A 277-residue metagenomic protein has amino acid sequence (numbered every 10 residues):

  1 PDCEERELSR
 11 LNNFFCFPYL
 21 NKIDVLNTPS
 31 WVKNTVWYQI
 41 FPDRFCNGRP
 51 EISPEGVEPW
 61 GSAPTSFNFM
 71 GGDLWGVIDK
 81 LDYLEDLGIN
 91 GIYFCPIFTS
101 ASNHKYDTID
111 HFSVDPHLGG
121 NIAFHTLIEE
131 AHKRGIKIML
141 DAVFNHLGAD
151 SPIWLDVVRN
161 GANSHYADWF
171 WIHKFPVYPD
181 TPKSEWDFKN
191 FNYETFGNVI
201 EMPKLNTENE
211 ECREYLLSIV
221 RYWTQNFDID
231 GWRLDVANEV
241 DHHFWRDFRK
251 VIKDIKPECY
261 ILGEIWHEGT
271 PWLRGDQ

Functional and structural regions predicted by a protein language model:
P1-T35, G48-P59, P64, N68-F69: The feature marks proteins involved in alpha-glucan
K33-C46, Q277: Carboxylate/His-rich catalytic cores and anion/metal-binding grooves
V36-Y38, I92-F94, I138-L140, W232 (+1 more regions): Hydrophobic faces of well-ordered beta-strands that scaffold small-molecule active sites in alpha/beta enzyme cores
F41-N90, I97-R221, N226, F248-D254 (+1 more regions): Substrate-binding/active-site clefts of carbohydrate-active enzymes
W223, D230-R233: Conserved, well-ordered alpha-helix/loop/beta-strand core segments that scaffold catalytic motifs
A237: Glycine- and other small-residue-rich loops at beta-strand/loop junctions that grip anionic moieties
I252, Y260-I265: Aromatic- and carboxylate-enriched substrate-binding clefts and catalytic-loop regions of carbohydrate-active enzymes
E268-Q277: Noncatalytic carbohydrate-binding groove/subsite architecture in carbohydrate-active enzymes
